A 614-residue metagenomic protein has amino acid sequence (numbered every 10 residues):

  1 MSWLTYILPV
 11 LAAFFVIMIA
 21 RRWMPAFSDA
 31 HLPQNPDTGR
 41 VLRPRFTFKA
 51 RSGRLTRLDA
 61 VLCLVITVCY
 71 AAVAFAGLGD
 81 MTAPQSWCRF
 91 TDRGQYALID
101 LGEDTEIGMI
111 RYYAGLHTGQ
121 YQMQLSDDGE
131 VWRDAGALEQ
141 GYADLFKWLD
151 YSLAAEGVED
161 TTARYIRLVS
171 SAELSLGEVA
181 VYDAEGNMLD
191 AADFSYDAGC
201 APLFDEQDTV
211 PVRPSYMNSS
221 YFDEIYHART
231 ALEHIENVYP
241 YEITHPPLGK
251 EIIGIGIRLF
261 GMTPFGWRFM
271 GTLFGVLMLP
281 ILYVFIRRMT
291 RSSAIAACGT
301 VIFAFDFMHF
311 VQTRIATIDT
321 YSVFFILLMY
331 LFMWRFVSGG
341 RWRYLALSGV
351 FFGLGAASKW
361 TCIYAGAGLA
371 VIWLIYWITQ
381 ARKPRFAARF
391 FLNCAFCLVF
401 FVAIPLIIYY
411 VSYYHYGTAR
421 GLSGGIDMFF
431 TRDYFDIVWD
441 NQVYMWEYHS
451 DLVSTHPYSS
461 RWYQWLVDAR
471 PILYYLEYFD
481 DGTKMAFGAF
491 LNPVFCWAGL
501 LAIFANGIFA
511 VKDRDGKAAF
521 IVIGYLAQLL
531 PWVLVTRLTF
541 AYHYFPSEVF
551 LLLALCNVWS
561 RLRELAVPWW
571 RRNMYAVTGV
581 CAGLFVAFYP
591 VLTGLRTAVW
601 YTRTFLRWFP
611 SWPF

Functional and structural regions predicted by a protein language model:
M1-L62, I66, Y70-I99, A201 (+10 more regions): Transmembrane helical bundles and short interhelical boundary loops of multi-pass, membrane-embedded
G186-A231, P405-Q464: Aromatic-rich transmembrane-lumenal/periplasmic boundary elements in polytopic membrane proteins
F265, F269-T290, L328-F332, A502-N506: Transmembrane-helix motifs of polytopic, lipid-linked glycan transferases
W267, G271, M308-S322, T361: Short acidic/glycine- and proline-prone juxtamembrane loop motifs at membrane-interface regions of multi-pass membrane
L282-F305, F324, S338-L345: Transmembrane-helix signature of polytopic, membrane-embedded enzymes that assemble or transfer cell-envelope glycans
A294, R335-G353, F386-F390: Short hydrophobic alpha-helices at membrane interfaces in multi-pass membrane enzymes
G299-A304, L331, F352, A356: Short helix- or helix-capping micro-motifs that position conserved polar/aromatic residues at function-defining sites
M329-L345, G355, L374-A381: Membrane-interface transmembrane helices that cradle and orient dolichyl/undecaprenyl
